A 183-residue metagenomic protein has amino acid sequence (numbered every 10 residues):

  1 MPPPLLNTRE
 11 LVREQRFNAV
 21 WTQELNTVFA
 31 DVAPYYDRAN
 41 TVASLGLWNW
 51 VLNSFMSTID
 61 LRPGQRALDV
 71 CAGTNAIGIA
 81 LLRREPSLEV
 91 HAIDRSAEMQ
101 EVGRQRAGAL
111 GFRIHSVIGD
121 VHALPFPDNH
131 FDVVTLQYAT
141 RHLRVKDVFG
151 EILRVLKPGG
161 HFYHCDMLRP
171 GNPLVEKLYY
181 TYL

Functional and structural regions predicted by a protein language model:
M1-Y35: N-terminal, positively charged/glycine-rich alpha-helical extensions of SAM-dependent methyltransferases
A33-G46: Class I SAM-dependent methyltransferase Rossmann-like catalytic core, especially the SAM/SAH-binding loop
G46-P63: Conserved alpha-helix/loop element of class I SAM-dependent methyltransferases that forms part of the SAM/SAH-binding
R66-A123: Class I SAM-dependent methyltransferase SAM/SAH-binding core
H122-V134: A short acidic, Gly/Pro-enriched loop at the edge of an enzyme's catalytic core that lines a small-molecule cofactor
V133-K146: A short SAM/SAH-binding and catalytic strip from SAM-dependent methyltransferases
K146-P158: A short glycine-rich, Lys/Arg-flanked "PGG" loop and its adjoining helix->strand segment in the class I
Y163-L183: Conserved class I S-adenosyl-L-methionine
